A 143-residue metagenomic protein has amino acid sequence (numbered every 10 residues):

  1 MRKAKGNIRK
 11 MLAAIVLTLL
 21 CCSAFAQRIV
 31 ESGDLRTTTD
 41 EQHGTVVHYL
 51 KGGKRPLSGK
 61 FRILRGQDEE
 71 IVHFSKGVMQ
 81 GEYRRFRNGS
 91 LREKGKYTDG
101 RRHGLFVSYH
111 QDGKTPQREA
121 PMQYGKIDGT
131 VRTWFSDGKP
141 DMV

Functional and structural regions predicted by a protein language model:
R2-I15: Bacterial N-terminal signal peptides that target proteins for export
R2-K3, C21, G95: Helix-centric, low-specificity signal for extended rod-like, repetitive segments
A13-S23: Bacterial N-terminal signal peptides
A24-V143: Glycine/tyrosine- and acidic-biased, solvent-exposed loop/turn segments at the edges of beta-strands
